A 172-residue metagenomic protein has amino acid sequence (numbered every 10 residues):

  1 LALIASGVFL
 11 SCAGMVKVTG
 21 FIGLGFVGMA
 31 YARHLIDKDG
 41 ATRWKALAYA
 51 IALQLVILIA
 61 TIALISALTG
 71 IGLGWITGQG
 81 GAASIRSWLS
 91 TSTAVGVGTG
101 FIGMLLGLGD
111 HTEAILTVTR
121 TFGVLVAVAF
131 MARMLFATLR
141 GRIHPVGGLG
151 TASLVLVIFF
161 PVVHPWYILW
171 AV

Functional and structural regions predicted by a protein language model:
L1, I115, H164-Y167: Membrane-embedded glycan-lipid processing machinery
A2-A5, F9, K45-I57, P145-A152: Alpha-helical transmembrane segments of integral membrane proteins
A2-G28, T151-I158: Membrane-interface alpha helices of multi-pass inner-membrane proteins
K17, I57, T61-I65, F160: Alpha-helical transmembrane segments of multipass membrane proteins
I22, P165-V172: Hydrophobic/aromatic-rich transmembrane helices and adjacent perimembrane loops
G23-I57: Perimembrane helix-loop-helix junctions
D39, R43-L47, A63, G80-F159: Aromatic/glycine/proline-enriched transmembrane-helix motif characteristic of membrane-embedded glycan-assembly enzymes
I65-A83: Helix-to-loop transition at the C-terminal end of transmembrane segments
